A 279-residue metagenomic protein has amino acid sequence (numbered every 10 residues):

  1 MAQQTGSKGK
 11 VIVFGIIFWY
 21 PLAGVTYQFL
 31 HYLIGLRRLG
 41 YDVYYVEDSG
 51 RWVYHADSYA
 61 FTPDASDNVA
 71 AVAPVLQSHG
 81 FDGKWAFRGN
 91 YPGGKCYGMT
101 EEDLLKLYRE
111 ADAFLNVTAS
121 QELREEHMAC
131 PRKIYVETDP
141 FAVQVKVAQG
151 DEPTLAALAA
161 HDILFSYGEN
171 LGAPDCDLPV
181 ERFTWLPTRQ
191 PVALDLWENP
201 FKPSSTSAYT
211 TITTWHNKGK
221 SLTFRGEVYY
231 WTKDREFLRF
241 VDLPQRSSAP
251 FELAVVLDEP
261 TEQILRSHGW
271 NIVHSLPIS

Functional and structural regions predicted by a protein language model:
M1-T5, L30-R38, L196-P203: Short amphipathic alpha-helices and their capping/turn segments at secondary-structure boundaries
A2, D103-K106, E122-R124, E152-L155 (+3 more regions): Short, flexible, glycine/charge-rich loop motifs used to bind or transfer phosphoryl groups or to couple energy/partner
Q4, E126, A157, K202-S204 (+1 more regions): Generic structural signal for beta-strand residues in well-ordered domains
G6, R38, M128-C130, L158-A159 (+3 more regions): Short, well-ordered coil/turn elements that cap or connect secondary structure elements
S7-V11: Extreme N-terminal starter segment of soluble prokaryotic enzymes
I12-D175, P277-S279: Extended catalytic core of nucleotide-activated donor transferases of GT-like folds
G172-S279: Conserved catalytic-core segment of nucleotide-activated headgroup transferases in glycan assembly
